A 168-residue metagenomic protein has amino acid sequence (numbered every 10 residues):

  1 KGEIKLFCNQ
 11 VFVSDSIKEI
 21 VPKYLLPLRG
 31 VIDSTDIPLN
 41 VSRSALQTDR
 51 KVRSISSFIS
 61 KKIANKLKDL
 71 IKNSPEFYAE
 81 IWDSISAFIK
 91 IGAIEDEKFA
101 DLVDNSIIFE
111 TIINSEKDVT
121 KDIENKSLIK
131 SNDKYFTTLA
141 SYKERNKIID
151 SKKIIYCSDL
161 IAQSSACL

Functional and structural regions predicted by a protein language model:
K1-L168: Conserved GHKL (Bergerat-fold) ATPase module
